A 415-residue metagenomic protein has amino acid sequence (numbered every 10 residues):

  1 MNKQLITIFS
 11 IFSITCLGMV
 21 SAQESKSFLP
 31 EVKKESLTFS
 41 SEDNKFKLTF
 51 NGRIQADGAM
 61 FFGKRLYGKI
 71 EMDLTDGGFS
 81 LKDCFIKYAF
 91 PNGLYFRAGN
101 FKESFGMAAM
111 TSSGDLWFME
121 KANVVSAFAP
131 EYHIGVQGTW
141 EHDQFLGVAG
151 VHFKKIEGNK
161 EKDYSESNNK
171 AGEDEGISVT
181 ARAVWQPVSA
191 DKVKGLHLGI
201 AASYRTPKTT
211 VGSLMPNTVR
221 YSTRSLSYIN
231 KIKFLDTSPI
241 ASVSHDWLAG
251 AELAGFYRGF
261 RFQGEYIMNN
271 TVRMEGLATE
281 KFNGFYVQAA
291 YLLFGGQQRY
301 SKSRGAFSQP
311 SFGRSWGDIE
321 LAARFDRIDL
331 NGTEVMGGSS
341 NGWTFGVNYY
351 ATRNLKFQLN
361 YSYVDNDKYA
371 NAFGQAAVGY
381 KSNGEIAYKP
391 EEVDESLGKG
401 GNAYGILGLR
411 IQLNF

Functional and structural regions predicted by a protein language model:
M1-S25: Bacterial Sec-dependent N-terminal signal peptides
M19-D43: Sec-dependent signal peptide cleavage junction
A22, T111-G114, G374: Short, glycine/charged-enriched secondary-structure capping and boundary segments
S25-L29, S213-F415: Outer-membrane beta-barrel pore domains
K33, S80, Y132-H133, H245-L248 (+1 more regions): Residues that act as N-cap/strand-start positions at coil-to-secondary-structure junctions
L37-D163, K170-K208, Y286, Y291-Q297 (+4 more regions): Outer membrane beta-barrel
G147, N169, A372-A376: Short, intrinsically disordered, low-complexity segments enriched in Ser/Thr and Pro
Y164-S165, V179, M215-V219: Short, surface-exposed, charged loop/turn segments at secondary-structure junctions
